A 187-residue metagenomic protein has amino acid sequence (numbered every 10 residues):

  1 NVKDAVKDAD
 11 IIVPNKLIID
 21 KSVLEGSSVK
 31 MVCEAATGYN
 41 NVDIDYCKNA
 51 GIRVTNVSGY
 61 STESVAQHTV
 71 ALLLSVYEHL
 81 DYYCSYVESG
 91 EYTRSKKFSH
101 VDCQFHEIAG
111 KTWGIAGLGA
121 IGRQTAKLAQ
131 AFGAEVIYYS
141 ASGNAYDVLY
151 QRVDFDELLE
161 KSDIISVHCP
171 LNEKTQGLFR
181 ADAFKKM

Functional and structural regions predicted by a protein language model:
N1-T55, E160, R180: An N-terminal-biased, well-structured beta-alpha scaffold segment characteristic of Rossmann-like dinucleotide-binding
A9-D10, V70-L73, Q151-D154: Short low-complexity, flexible loop/linker segments enriched in glycine and/or proline with clustered acidic
N41-D45, S64-H68, Y146-Y150, D163: Short, charged, surface-exposed secondary-structure boundary motifs
R53, S75, H79, E135: Residue-level detector of anion-binding/catalytic polar loops
R53-G59, R152-F155: Short beta-strand elements at the ligand-binding edges of bilobed clamshell
S58-T112: Phosphate-binding beta-alpha-beta segment of Rossmann-like dinucleotide-binding domains, i.e., the NAD(P)
S99-K186: Rossmann-like dinucleotide/phosphate-binding beta-alpha-beta segment
